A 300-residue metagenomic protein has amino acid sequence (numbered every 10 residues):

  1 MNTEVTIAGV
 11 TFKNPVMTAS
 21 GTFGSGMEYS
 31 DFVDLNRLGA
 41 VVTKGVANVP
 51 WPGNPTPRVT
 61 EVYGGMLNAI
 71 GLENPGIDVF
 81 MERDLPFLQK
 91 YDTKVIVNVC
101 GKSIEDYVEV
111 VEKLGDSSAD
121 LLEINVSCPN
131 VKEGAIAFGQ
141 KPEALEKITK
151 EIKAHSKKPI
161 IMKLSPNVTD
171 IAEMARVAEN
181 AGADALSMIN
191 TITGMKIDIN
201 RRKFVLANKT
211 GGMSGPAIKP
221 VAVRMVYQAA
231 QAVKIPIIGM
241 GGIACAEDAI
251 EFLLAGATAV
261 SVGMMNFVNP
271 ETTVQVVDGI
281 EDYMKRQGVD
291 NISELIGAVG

Functional and structural regions predicted by a protein language model:
M1-V95: N-terminal capping/small domains of soluble enzymes
T11-K13, K90-V95, H155-I160, Q231-I235 (+1 more regions): Short, surface-exposed connector motifs at secondary-structure boundaries
F12-G26, G71-E73, V95-Y107, I161-D170 (+1 more regions): Active-site mouth loops of central-metabolism enzymes
V16-A19, G39-T43, V95-V99, L122-I124 (+5 more regions): Hydrophobic faces of well-ordered beta-strands that scaffold small-molecule active sites in alpha/beta enzyme cores
S30, D78-M81, L85, V108 (+4 more regions): Predominant activation on well-ordered alpha-helical scaffold segments within soluble catalytic domains
A47-P52, P129-V131, T193-K196, F267-N269: Short gly/pro/ser/thr-enriched loop/turn and capping motifs at secondary-structure boundaries
K102-I238, E247-A255: Alpha/beta enzyme core
M213-V233, I238, A244-G300: Alpha/beta catalytic cores of nucleotide-metabolism and tRNA/nucleoside-modifying enzymes
